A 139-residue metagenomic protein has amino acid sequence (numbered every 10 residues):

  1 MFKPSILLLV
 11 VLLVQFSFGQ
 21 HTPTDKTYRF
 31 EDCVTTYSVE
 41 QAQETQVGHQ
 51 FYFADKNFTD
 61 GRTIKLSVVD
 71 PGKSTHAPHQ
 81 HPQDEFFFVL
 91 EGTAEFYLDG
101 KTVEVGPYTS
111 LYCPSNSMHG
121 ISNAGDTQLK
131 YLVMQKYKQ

Functional and structural regions predicted by a protein language model:
P4-L13: Sec-dependent N-terminal signal peptides
F18-R62: A short, N-terminal "cap"/entry segment at the start of jelly-roll beta-barrel domains of the cupin/DSBH fold
Q50-F51, K65-H81: Conserved short histidine dyad/triad with adjacent acidic residue
T59, S115-Q139: Ligand-binding loop in jelly-roll beta-barrel domains
V68-D70, Q80-F96: Short, conserved beta-strand element in jelly-roll/cupin
P82-Q83, K101, S117, T127: A generic "binding-loop/recognition-motif" signal
K101-S115: Short acidic-glycine-tyrosine-enriched beta hairpin
